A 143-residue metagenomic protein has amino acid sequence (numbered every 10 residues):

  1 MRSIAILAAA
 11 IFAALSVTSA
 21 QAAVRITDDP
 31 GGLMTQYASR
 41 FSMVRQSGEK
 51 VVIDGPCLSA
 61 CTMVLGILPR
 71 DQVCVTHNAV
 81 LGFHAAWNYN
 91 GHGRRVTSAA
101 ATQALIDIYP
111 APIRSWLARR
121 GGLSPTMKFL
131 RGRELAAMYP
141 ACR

Functional and structural regions predicted by a protein language model:
M1-A8: Bacterial N-terminal signal peptides that target proteins for export
A8-S16: Bacterial N-terminal signal peptides
S16-A23: Sec/Tat signal peptide C-region and signal peptidase I cleavage site
A23-A79, A85-Y89: Cleft-lining beta-strand/loop regions that shape enzyme active-site pockets
R25-I26, S39-V52, G91-R143: Charged, glycine-interspersed solvent-exposed loop segments at helix/strand-loop junctions that cap or gate access
